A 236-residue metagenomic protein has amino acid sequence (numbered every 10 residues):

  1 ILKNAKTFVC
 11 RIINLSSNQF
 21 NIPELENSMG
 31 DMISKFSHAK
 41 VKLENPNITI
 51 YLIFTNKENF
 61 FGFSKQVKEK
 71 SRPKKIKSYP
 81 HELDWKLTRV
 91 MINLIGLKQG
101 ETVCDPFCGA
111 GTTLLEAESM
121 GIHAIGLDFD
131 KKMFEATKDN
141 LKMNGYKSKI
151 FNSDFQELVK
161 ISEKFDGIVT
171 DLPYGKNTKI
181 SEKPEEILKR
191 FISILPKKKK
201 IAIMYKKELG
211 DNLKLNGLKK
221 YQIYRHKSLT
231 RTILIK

Functional and structural regions predicted by a protein language model:
N4-T7, G100: Phosphate-coordination loops involved in phosphoryl transfer and adenosine-cofactor binding
L15-D31, H38-K236: Class I S-adenosyl-L-methionine-dependent methyltransferase catalytic core
